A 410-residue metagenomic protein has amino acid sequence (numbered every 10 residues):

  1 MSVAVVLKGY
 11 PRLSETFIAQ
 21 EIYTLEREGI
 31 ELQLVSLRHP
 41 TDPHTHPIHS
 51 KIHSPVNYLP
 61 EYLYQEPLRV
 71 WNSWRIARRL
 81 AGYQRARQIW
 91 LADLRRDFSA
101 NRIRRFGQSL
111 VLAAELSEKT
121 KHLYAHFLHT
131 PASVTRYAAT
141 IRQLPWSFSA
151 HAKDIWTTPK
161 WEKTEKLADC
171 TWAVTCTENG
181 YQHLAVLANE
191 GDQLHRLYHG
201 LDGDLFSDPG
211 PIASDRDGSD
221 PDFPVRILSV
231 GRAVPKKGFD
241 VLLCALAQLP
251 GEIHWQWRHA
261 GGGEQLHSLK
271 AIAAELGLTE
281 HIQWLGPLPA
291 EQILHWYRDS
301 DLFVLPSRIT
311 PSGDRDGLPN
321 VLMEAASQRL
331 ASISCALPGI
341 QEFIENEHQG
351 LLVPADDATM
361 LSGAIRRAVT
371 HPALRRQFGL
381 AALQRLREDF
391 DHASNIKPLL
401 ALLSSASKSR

Functional and structural regions predicted by a protein language model:
P159, A185, L201-F223: Acidic anion/phosphate-binding donor-loop and adjacent secondary structure in glycosyltransferase catalytic cores
N179, G200: Carbohydrate-associated surface elements
G218-K237, L243-L246, R258, F303: Conserved donor-binding/catalytic core segment of Leloir-type glycosyltransferases
H267-E291: Nucleotide-activated donor-binding/catalytic signature segment of Leloir-type glycosyltransferases, i.e., the conserved
P287-L288, H295-S300: Short alpha-helical donor nucleotide-sugar binding micro-motif in glycosyltransferases
R298-G313, L330: Acidic donor-binding loop of glycosyltransferase active sites
L322, A326-S327, A331-S334, I344: Short hydrophobic beta-strand element within catalytic cores of glycosyltransferases and related nucleotide-activated
N346-E347, L351-A358, R367-A373, E388: Conserved acidic donor-binding segment of nucleotide-sugar-dependent glycosyltransferases
